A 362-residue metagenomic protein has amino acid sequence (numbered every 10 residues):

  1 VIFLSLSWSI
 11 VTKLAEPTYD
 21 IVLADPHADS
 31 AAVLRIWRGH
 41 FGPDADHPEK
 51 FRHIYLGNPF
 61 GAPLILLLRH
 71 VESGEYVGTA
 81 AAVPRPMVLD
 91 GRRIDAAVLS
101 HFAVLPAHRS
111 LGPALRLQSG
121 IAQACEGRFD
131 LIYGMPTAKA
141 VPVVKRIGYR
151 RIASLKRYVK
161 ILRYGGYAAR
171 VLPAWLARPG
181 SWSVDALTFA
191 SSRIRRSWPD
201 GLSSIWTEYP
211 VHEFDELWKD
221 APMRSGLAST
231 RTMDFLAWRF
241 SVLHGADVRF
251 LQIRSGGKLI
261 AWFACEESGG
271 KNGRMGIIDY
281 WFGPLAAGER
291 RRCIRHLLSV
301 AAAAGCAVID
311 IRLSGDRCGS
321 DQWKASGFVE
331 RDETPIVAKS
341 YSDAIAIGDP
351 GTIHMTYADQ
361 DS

Functional and structural regions predicted by a protein language model:
W8-H70, E75-Y76, I94-V98, A174-D234 (+1 more regions): Short amphipathic alpha-helix that is part of the acyltransferase structural core
T12, L131-T188, R239-V242, R249 (+2 more regions): Active-site/acyl-donor-binding loops of N-acyltransferases
D46, Y55-L67, F129, I152-S154 (+1 more regions): A short helix-loop-beta-strand connector motif used in the catalytic cores of GNAT acetyltransferases and, in some
L67, E75-R85, V98, A103 (+3 more regions): Conserved beta-strand in the GNAT
I94-P106, G273-P284: Conserved acetyl-CoA binding element of GNAT-fold acetyltransferases
V104, R109-Q123, A287-S299: Conserved acetyl-CoA-binding loop-helix of GNAT-fold acetyltransferases
R224-Q252: Oxyanion-binding "anion nests"
